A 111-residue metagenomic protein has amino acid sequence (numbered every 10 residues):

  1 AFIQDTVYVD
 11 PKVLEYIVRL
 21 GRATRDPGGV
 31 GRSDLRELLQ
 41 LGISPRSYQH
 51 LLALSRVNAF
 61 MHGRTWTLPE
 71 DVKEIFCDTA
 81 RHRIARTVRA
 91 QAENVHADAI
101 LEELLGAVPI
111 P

Functional and structural regions predicted by a protein language model:
A1-G29: Phosphate-sensing "switch" segment of ASCE/P-loop ATPases
T6, D26-P111: C-terminal engagement/docking regions of AAA+ P-loop ATPases
